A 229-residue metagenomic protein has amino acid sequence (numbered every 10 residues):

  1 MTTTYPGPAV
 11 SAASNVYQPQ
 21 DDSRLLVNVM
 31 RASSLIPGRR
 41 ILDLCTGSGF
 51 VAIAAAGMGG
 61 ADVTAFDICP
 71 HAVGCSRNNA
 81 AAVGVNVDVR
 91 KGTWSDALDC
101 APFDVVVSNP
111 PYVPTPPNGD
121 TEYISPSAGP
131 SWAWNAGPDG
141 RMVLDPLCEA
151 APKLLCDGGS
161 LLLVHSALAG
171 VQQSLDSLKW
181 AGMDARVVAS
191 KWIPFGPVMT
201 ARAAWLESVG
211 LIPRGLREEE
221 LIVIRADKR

Functional and structural regions predicted by a protein language model:
M1-M58, C69-C75, D96-A97, A201-R229: SAM-dependent Rossmann-like transferase core, predominantly class I methyltransferases with a strong bias toward
N15, R141-M199: Conserved Class I SAM-dependent methyltransferase catalytic core
R39, D104, G159: Conserved acidic residues
D62-D67: Conserved SAM-binding motif I beta-strand of class I
R77, A82: Nucleotide and nucleotide-moiety/phosphate-recognizing core
G84-W94: Conserved SAM-binding strand-loop segment of SAM-dependent methyltransferases
S95-V106: A short acidic, Gly/Pro-enriched loop at the edge of an enzyme's catalytic core that lines a small-molecule cofactor
P110-V143: Mobile active-site "lid"/loop adjacent to the S-adenosyl-L-methionine
